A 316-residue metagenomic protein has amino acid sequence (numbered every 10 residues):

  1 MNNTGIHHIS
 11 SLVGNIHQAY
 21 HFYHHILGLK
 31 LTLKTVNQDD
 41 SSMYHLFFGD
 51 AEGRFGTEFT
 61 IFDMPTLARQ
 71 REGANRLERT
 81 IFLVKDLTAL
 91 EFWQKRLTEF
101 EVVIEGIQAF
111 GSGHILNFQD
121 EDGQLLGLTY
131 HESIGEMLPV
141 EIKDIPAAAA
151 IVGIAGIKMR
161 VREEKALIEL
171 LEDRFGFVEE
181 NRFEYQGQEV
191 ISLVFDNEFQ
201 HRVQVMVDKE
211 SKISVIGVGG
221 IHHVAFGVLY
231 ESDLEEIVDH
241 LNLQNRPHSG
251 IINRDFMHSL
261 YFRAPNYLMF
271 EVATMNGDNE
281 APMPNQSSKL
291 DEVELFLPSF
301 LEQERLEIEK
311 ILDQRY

Functional and structural regions predicted by a protein language model:
M1-A74, E78-F82, D86-Q94, F100-V103: Active-site-proximal cofactor/substrate-binding loop regions of enzyme domains
G5-G14, T66-R96, L116-Q119, V152-R162 (+2 more regions): Vicinal oxygen chelate
L12-F55, I107, S112, N117 (+1 more regions): Core segments of cupin and vicinal oxygen chelate
H21, H25, E91-K95, E99 (+4 more regions): Replace "anionic and nucleotidyl ligands
T35, E91-V152, N181-V205, Q244-Y316: Vicinal oxygen chelate
G49-A51, F62-M64, H131, D208 (+1 more regions): Generic beta-structure capping elements
F62-L67, V140-K143, M206-S211: Short amphipathic beta-strand starts and helix->beta connectors
A148-E235, N242-P247: Surface-exposed interaction/gating patches
